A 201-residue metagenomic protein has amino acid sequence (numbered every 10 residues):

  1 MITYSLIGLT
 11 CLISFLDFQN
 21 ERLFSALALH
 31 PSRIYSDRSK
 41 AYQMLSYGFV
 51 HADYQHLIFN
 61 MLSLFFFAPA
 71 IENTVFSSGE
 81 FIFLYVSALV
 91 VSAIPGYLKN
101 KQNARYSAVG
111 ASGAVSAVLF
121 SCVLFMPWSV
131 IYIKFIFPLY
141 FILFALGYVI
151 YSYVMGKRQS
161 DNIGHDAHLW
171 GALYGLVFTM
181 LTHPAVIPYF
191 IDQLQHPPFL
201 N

Functional and structural regions predicted by a protein language model:
M1-N201: A detector for small-residue-rich transmembrane helices and their helix-helix packing motifs
